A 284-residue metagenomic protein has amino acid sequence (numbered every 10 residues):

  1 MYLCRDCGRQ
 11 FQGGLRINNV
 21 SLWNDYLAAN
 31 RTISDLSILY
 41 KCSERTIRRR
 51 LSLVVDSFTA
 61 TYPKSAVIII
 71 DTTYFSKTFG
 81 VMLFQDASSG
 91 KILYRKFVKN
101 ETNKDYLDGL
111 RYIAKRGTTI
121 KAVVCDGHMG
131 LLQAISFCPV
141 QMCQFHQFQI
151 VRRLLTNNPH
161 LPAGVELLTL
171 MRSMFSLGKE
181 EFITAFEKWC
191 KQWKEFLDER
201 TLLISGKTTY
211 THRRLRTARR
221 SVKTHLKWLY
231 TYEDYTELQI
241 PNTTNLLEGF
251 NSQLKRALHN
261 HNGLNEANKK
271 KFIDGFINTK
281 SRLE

Functional and structural regions predicted by a protein language model:
M1-Q10: Cysteine-rich micro-motifs
F11-G13, K91-R95, N262: Short small-residue beta-strand/loop micro-motif enriched in glycine and branched aliphatics
G13-V20, A60-S65: Short domain-boundary/entry signatures in modular proteins, especially in secreted/extracellular architectures
L15-R31: Short, amphipathic alpha-helical "recognition" segments used to contact nucleic acids or chromatin
N19, W23, G90, T118-H128 (+2 more regions): Acidic/histidine-rich catalytic cores and adjacent linkers of DNA breakage/strand-transfer/modification proteins
D35-Y40: Short alpha-helical "recognition helix" segments of helix-turn-helix
C42-M129, Q133, F137, H225-W228 (+1 more regions): RNase H-like nuclease fold core
A122-L168: Conserved beta-strand -> loop -> alpha-helix junction used to position metal-binding or nucleic-acid-contacting
